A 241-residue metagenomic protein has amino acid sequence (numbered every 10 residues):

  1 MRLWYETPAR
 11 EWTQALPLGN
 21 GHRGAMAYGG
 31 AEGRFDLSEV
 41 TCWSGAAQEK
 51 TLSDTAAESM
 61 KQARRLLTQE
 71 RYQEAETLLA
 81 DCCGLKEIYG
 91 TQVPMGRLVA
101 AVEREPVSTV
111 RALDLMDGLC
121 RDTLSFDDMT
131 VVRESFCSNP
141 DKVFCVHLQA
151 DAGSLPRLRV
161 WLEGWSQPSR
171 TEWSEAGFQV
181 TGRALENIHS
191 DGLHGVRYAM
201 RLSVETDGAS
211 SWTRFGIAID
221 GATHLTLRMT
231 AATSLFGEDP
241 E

Functional and structural regions predicted by a protein language model:
M1-E241: Aromatic-residue-lined binding/catalytic grooves and analogous aromatic/hydrophobic interfacial grooves in multimeric
